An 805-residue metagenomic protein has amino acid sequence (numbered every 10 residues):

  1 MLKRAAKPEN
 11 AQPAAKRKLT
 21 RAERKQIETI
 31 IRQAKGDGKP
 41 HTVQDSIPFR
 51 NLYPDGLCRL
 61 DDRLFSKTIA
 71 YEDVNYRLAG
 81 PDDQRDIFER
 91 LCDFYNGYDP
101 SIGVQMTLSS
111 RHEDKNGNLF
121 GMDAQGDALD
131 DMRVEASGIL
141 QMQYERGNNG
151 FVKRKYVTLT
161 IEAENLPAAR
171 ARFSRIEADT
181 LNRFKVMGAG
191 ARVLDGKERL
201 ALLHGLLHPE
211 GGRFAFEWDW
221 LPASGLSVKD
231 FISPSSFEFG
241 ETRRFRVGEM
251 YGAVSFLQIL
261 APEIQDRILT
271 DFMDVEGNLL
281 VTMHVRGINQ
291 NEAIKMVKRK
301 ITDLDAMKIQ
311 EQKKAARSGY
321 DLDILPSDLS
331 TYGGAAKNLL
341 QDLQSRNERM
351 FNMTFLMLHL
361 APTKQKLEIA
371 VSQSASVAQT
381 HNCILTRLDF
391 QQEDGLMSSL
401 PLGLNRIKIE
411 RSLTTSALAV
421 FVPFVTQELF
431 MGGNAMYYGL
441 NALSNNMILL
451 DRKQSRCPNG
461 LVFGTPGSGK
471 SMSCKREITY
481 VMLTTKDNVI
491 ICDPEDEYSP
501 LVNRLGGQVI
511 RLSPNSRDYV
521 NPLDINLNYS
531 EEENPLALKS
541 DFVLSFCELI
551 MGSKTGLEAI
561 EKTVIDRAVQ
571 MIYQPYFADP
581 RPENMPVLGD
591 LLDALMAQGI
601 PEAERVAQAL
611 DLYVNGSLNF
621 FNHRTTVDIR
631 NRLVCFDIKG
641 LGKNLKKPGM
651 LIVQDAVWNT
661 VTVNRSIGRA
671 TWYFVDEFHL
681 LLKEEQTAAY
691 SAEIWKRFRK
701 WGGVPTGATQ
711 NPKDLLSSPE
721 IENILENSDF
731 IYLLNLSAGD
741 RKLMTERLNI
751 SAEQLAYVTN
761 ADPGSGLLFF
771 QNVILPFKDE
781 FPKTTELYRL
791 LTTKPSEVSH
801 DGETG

Functional and structural regions predicted by a protein language model:
M1-T426: Extended, folded cores of ATP/NTP-driven motor/assembly subunits in large transport and secretion machines
V74, P81-P100, R111, D271-M273 (+11 more regions): P-loop NTPase motor domains
V462: Hydrophobic anchor at the beta1->P-loop junction of P-loop NTPases
T465: P-loop (Walker A) phosphate-binding loop of NTP-binding proteins
S468-N521: Walker A/P-loop NTP-binding active-site region of P-loop NTPases, recognizing the glycine-rich GxxxxGKT/S
R511-N515, F730-G739: Conserved AAA+ ATPase "SRH/arginine-finger" region at the nucleotide-binding site
T709: H-loop/switch region of ABC-family ATPase nucleotide-binding domains
L748-T804: Conserved P-loop NTPase
